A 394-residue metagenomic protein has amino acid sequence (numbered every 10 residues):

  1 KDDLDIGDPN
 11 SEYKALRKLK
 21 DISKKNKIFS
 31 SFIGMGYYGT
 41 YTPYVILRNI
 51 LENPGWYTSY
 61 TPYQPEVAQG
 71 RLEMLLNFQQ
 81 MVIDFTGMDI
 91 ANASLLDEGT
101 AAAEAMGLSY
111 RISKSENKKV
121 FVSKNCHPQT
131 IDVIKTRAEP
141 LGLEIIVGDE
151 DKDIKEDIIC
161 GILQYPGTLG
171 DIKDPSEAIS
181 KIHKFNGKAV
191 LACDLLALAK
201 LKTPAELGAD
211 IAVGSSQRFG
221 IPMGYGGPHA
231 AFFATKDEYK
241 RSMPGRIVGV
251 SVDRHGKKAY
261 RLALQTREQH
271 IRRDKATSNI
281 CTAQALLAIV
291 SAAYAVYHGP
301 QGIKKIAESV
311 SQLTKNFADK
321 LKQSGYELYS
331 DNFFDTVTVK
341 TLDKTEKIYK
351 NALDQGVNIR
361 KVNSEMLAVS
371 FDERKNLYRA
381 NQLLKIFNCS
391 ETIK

Functional and structural regions predicted by a protein language model:
K1, N53-P65, I83-M88, K114-K118 (+5 more regions): Gly-rich Lys/Arg/Thr-decorated short loops/hinges at beta-loop-alpha junctions or inter-strand turns that position
K1-N77, I83, I271-R272, K394: N-terminal entrance/gating region of PLP-dependent enzymes' catalytic architecture
S30-G34, D84, I90-L95, V122-S123 (+11 more regions): General beta-strand structural signal in soluble alpha/beta enzymes
Y63-A68, D84-A103: Short loop-beta-helix segment that forms the pyridoxal 5′-phosphate
T100-A259, L321, T338-V339, K350: Conserved PLP-enzyme active-site core in the AAT-like
F219-S324, Y329-D331, K394: Active-site C-terminal subdomain of aminotransferase-like
S324-L353, F371-K375: Conserved PLP-binding catalytic core of the aspartate aminotransferase-like
D354, V362-C389: Noncatalytic alpha-helical scaffolds and linker/capping helices
